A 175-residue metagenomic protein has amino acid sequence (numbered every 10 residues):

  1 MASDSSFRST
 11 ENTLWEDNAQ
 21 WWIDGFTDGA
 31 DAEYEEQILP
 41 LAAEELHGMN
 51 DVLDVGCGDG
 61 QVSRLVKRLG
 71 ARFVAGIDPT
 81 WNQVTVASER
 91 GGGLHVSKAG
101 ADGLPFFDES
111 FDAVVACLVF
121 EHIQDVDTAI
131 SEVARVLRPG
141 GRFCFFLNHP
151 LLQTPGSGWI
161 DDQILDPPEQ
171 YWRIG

Functional and structural regions predicted by a protein language model:
A2-H47, Q61-L65, Q83-V86: Conserved class I S-adenosyl-L-methionine
L46-H47, D108, I130: A short, aliphatic-rich alpha-helical micro-motif
M49-D51: Nucleotide donor/acceptor-binding cores
L53-V55, D59-G103: Class I SAM-dependent methyltransferase SAM/SAH-binding core
D102-A113: A short acidic, Gly/Pro-enriched loop at the edge of an enzyme's catalytic core that lines a small-molecule cofactor
A113-V126: A short SAM/SAH-binding and catalytic strip from SAM-dependent methyltransferases
D127-R142: A short glycine-rich, Lys/Arg-flanked "PGG" loop and its adjoining helix->strand segment in the class I
R142-G175: Conserved class I S-adenosyl-L-methionine
